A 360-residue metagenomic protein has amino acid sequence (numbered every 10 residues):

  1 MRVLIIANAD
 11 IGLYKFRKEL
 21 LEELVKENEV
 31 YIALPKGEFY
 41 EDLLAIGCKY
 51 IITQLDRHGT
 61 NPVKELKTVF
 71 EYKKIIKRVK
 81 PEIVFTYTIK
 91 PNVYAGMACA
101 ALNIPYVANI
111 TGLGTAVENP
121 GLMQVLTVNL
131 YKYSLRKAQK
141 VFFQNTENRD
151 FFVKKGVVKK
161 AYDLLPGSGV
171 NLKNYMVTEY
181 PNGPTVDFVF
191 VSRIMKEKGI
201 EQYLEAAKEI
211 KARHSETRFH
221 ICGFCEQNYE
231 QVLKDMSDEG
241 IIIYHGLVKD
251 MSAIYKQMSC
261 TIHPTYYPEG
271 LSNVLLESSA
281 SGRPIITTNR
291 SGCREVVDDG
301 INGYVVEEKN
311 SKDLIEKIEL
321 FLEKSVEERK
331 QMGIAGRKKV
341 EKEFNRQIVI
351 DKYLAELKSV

Functional and structural regions predicted by a protein language model:
Y14-E19, V186, F190-E209, K312: A conserved mid-protein helix/loop that constitutes part of the nucleotide-sugar donor-binding site
I51, K132-M176: Donor nucleotide-sugar binding/catalytic pocket of nucleotide-sugar-dependent glycosyltransferases
T86-N92, I110: Short His-centered aromatic/hydrophobic patch
Q231-V248: Nucleotide-activated donor-binding/catalytic signature segment of Leloir-type glycosyltransferases, i.e., the conserved
K256-G270, R283: Acidic donor-binding loop of glycosyltransferase active sites
P284-T287, V297: Short hydrophobic beta-strand element within catalytic cores of glycosyltransferases and related nucleotide-activated
D298-G300, Y304-S311, L320-V326: Conserved acidic donor-binding segment of nucleotide-sugar-dependent glycosyltransferases
D313, L320, E327-E343, V349-A355: A short, well-ordered alpha-helix in the C-terminal region of glycosyltransferases
